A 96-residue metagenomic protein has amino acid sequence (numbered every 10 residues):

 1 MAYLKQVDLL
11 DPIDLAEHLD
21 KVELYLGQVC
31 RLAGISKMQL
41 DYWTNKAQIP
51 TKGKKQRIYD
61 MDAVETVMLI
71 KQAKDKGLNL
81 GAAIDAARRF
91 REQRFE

Functional and structural regions predicted by a protein language model:
M1-R31, N45-P50, M61-E96: Arg/Lys-rich, alpha-helical DNA-contact motif
M38: Key DNA-contact positions within bacterial/archaeal DNA-binding proteins
G53-I58: Short, Lys/Arg-rich nucleic-acid/phosphate-binding segment
